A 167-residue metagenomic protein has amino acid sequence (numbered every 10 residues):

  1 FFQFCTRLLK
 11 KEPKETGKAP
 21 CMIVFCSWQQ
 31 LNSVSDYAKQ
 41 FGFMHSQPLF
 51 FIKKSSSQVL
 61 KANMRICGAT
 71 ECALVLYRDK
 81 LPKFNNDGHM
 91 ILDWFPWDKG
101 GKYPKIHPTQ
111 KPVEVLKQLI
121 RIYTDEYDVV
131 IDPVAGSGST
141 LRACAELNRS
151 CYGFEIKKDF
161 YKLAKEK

Functional and structural regions predicted by a protein language model:
F1-G153, K157-Y161: Core catalytic lobe of class I
A164-K165: Conserved SAM-binding loop
